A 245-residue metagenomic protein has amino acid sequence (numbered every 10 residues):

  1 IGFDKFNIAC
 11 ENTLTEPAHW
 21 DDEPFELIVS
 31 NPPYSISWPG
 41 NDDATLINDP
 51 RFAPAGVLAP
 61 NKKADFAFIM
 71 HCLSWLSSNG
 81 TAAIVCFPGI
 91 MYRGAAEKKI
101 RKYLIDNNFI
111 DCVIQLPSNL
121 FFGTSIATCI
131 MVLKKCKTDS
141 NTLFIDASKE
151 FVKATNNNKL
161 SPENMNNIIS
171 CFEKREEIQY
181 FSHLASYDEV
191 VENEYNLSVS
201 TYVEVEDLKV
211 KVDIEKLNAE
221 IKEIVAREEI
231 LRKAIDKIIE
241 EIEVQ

Functional and structural regions predicted by a protein language model:
I1-E23: S-adenosyl-L-methionine
T15-V244: A conserved structural/catalytic subdomain of Rossmann-like adenosyl-cofactor enzymes
